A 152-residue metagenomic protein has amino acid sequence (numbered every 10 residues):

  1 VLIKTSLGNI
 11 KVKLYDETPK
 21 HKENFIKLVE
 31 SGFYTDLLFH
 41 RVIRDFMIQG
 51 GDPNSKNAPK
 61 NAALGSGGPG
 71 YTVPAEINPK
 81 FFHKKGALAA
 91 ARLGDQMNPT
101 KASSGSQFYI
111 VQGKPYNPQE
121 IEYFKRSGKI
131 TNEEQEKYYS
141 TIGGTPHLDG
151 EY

Functional and structural regions predicted by a protein language model:
V1-Y152: Cyclophilin-like peptidyl-prolyl cis-trans isomerases
